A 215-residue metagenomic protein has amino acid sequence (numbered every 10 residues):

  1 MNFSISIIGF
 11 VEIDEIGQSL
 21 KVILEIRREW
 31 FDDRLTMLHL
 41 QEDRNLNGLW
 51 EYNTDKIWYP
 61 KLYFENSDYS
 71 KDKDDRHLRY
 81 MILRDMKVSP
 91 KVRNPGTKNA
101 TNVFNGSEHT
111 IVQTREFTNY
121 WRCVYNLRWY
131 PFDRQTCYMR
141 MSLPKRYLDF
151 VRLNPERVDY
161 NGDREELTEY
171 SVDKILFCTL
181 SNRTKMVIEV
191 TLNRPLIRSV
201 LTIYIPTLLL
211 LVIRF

Functional and structural regions predicted by a protein language model:
M1-F215: Non-transmembrane, solvent-exposed beta-strand/loop segments in proteins with extracellular/lumenal exposure or large
